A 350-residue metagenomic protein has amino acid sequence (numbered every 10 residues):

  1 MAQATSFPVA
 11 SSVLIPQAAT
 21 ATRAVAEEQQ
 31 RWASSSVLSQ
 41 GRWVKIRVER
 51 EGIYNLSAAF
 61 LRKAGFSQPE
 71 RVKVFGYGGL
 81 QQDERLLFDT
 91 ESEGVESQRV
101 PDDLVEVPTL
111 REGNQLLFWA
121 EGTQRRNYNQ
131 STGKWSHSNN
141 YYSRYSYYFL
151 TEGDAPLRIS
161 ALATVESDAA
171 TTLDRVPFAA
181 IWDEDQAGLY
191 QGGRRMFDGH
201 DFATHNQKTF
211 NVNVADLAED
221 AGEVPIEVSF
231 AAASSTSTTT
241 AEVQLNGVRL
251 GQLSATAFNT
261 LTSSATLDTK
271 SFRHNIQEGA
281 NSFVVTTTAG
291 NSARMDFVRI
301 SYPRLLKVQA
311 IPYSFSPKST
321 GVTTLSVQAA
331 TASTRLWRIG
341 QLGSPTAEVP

Functional and structural regions predicted by a protein language model:
M1-E49, A58-P350: Structured catalytic cores of large enzymes
Y54: Ligand-binding face of N-terminal immunoglobulin V-set domains in extracellular IgSF glycoproteins
